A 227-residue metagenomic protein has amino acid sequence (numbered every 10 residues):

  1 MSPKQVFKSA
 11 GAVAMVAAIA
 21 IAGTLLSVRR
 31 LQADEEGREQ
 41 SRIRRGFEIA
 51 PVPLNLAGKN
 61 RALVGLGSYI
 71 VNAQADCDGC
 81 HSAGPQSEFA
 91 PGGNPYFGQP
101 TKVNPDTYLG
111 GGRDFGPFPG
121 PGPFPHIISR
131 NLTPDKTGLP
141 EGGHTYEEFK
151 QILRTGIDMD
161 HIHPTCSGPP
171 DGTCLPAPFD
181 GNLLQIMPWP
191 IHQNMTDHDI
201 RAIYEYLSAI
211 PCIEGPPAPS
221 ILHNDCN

Functional and structural regions predicted by a protein language model:
S2-A14: N-terminal Sec-pathway targeting helices
G11-T24: Hydrophobic membrane-insertion alpha-helices, especially the h-region of bacterial N-terminal signal peptides
V28-S41: Ser/Thr/Pro/Gly-rich low-complexity linker/stalk segments immediately outside membranes or between
R42-N72: Electrostatic cytochrome c docking/interface patches
R45, S87-G122, H161-P178, L222-C226: Surface-exposed intrinsically disordered loops and tails
N60-P100: Sequence/structural segment immediately N-terminal to covalent heme-attachment motifs in c-type and related
Y69-D76, S82, R154-D158, E205-C212: Sec-exported extracytoplasmic/periplasmic mature domains
A75, Y96-I152, D160-H161, W189-I200: Electron-transfer interface patches adjacent to heme c in soluble/periplasmic c-type cytochromes and di-/multiheme
